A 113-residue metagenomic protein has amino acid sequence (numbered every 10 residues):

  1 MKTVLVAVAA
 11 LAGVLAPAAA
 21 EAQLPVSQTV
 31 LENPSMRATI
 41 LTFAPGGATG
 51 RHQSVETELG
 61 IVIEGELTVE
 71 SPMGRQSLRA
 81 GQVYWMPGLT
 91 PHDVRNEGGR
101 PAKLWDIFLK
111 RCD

Functional and structural regions predicted by a protein language model:
M1-V8: Bacterial N-terminal signal peptides that target proteins for export
L15-A19: N-terminal signal peptide c-region/cleavage motif recognized by signal peptidases
Q23-R51, W105-I107: A short glycine-rich, His/Asp/Glu-containing loop-to-beta-strand
N33, F43-A44, P72-L89: Short acidic-glycine-tyrosine-enriched beta hairpin
R51, G60-I61, W85, D106: Structural recognition of the beta-strand scaffold that forms the well-ordered cores of secreted hydrolase catalytic
R51, V69-E70, M86, H92-G98: Short beta-strand His + acidic residue motifs that chelate non-heme Fe in jelly-roll/DSBH and cupin folds
V55-P72: Glycine- and acidic-residue-biased ligand/ion/polar-headgroup-sensing regions
L89-D113: Ligand-binding loop in jelly-roll beta-barrel domains
